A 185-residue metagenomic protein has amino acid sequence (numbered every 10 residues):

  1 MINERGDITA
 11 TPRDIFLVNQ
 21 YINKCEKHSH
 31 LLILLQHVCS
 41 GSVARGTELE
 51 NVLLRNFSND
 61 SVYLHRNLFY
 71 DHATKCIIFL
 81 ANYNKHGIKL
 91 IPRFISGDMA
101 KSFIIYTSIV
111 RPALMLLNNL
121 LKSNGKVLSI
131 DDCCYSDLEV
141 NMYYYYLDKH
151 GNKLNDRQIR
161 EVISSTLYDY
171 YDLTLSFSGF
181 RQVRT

Functional and structural regions predicted by a protein language model:
M1-T185: Extended accessory and catalytic-adjacent subdomains in large enzymes
